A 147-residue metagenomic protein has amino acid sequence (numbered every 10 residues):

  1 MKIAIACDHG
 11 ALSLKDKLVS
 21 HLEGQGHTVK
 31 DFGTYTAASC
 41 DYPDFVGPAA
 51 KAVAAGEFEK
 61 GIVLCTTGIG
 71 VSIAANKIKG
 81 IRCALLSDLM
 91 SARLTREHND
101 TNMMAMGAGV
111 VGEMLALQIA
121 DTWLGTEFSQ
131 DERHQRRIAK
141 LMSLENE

Functional and structural regions predicted by a protein language model:
M1-K2, E23, A49, L144-E147: SAM-dependent methyltransferases
A4-A6, G10-A11, L89-E147: C-terminal binding/interaction regions
A4-G24: Glycine-rich phosphate/diphosphate-binding loop of Rossmann-like nucleotide-binding domains
S20, G47, K51, I73 (+2 more regions): Alpha-helical segments flanking ligand/cofactor-binding loops in enzyme cores
T28-S39: A short beta-strand-loop structural module common to alpha/beta enzyme folds
F45-L85: Helix-adjacent hinge/juxtasegments
